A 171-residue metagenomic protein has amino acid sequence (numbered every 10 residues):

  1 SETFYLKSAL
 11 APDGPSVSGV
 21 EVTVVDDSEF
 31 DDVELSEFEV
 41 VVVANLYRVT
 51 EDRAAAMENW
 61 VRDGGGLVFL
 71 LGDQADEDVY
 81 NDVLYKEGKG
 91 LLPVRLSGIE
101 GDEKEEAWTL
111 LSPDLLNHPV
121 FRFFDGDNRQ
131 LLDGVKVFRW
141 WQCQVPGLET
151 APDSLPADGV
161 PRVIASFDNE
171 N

Functional and structural regions predicted by a protein language model:
S1-N171: Acidic, S/T/G-rich, low-cysteine, solvent-exposed domains in lumenal/extracellular/periplasmic regions of secretory
